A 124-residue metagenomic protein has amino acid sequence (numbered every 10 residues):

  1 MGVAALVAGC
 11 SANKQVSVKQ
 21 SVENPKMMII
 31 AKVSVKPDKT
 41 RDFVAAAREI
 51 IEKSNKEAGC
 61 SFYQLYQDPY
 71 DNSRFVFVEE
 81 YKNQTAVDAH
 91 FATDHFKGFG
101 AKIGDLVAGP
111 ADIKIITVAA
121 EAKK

Functional and structural regions predicted by a protein language model:
M1-V3: Sec-dependent N-terminal signal peptides
V7-G9: C-terminal motif of bacterial Sec signal peptides marking the signal peptidase cleavage site
S11-M28, L65-D71, A101-K124: Glycine-rich beta-strand-turn "strand-cap" elements at beta-sheet edges
M27-V44: Mature N-terminal segment immediately following signal peptide/propeptide cleavage in secreted/periplasmic
E52-V76: Short, glycine- and small/hydrophobic-rich beta-strand elements in well-ordered beta-sheets
K53-S61, E80-K114: An amphipathic, aromatic/His-enriched active-site/gating alpha helix that lines ligand/cofactor pockets
